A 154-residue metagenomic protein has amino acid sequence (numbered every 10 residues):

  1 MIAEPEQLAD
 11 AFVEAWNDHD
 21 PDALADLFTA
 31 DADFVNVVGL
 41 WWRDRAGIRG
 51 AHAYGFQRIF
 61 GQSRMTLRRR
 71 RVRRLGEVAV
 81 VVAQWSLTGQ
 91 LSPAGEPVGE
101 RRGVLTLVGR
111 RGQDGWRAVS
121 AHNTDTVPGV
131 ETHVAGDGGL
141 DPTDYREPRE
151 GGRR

Functional and structural regions predicted by a protein language model:
M1-A30, D137-R154: Short, low-complexity N-terminal intrinsically disordered segments enriched in polar/charged residues
I2-A3, P21-L75, Q84: A solvent-exposed, acidic/Ser-Thr-rich amphipathic alpha-helical stretch
M65-L67, V82-Q84, G99-L105: Short, surface-exposed coil-to-beta transition loops
V72-V80, G109-R117: A short, structured loop/turn motif at beta-sheet edges
E77-G89: A short hydrophobic beta-strand element
T88-G99: Short, cysteine-centered beta-strand-loop-beta hairpins and adjacent loop/turn segments enriched in charged/polar
R111-G112, A118-R154: Low-complexity, intrinsically disordered terminal/linker segments enriched in charged and Gly/Pro repeats
